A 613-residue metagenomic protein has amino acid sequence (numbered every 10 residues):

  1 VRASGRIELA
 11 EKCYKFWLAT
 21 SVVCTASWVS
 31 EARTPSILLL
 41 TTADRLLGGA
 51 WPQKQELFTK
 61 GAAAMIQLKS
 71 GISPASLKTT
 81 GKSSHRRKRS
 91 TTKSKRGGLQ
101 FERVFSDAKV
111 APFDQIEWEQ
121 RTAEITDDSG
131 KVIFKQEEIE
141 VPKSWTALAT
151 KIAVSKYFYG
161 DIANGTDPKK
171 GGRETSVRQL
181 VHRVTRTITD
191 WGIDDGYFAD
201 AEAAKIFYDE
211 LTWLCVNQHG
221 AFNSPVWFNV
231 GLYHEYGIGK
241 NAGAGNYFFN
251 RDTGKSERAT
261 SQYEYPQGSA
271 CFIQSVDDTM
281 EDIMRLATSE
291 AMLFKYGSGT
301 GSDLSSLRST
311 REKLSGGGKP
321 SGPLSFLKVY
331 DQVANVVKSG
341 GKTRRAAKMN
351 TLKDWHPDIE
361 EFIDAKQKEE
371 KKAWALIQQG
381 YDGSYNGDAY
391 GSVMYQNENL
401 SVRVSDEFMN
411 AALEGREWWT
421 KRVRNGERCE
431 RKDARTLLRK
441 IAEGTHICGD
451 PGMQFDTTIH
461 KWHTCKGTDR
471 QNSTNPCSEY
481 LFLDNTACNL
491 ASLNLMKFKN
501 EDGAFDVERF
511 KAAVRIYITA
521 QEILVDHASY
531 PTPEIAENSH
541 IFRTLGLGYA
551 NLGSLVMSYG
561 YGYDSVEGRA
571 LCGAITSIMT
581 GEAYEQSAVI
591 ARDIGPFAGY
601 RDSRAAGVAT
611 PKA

Functional and structural regions predicted by a protein language model:
V1-I7, K170, E174: Short intrinsically disordered, low-complexity coil segments enriched in acidic
S4, S21, S27-S30, S36 (+1 more regions): Serine residues within intrinsically disordered or low-complexity segments
C13, C24, T41-L47, W51-A613: Extended catalytic cores of very large enzyme megasubunits
Y14-W17, L38: Short hydrophobic targeting helices and cationic amphipathic motifs that mediate membrane/organellar targeting
